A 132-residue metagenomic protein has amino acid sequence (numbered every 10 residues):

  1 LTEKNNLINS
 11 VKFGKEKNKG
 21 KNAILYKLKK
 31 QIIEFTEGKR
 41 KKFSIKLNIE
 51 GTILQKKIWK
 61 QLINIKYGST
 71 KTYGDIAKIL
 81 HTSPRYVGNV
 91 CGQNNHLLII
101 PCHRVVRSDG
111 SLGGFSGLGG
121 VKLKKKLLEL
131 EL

Functional and structural regions predicted by a protein language model:
L1-T82, L130-L132: Basic nucleic-acid-binding alpha-helical/helix-turn surface characteristic of O6-alkylguanine DNA
E3, F115, G119-L132: Positively charged, aromatic-accented nucleic-acid-binding surfaces
E16, G113-F115: Short glycine-enriched, charge-decorated loop/helix-capping segments at active-site entrances that position
L62, C102-H103, L127: Structural signal for hydrophobic
G92: Residue-level detection of the helix-turn-helix DNA-binding "recognition helix"
L98-R107: Short Lys/Arg-enriched helix C-cap and helix-to-coil transition segments that create basic nucleic-acid-contact patches
R107-S108, G113: Conserved post-catalytic alpha-helical subdomain immediately downstream of the catalytic base and nucleotide-binding
